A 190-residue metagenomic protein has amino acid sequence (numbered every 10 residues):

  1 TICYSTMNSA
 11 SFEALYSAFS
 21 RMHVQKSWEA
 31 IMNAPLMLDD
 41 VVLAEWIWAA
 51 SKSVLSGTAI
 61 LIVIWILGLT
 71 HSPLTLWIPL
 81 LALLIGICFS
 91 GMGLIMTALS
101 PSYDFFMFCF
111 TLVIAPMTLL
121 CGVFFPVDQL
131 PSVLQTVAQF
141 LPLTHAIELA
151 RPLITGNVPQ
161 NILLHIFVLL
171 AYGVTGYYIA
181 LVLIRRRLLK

Functional and structural regions predicted by a protein language model:
T1-L15: Long, hydrophobic alpha-helical segments
Y4, S20, W65, L69 (+6 more regions): Transmembrane helix-loop junction
Y16-W48: Helix-loop-helix units of permease transmembrane domains in multi-pass membrane transporters, especially ABC
A18, W28-I31, V63, M96 (+6 more regions): Hydrophobic alpha-helical interface/terminus motif in multipass membrane transporters
S20-H23, E29-N33, P101, T111 (+2 more regions): Short amphipathic alpha-helical coupling elements at transmembrane boundaries
L38-T111, A115, N157-L181: Alpha-helical transmembrane segments and their short interhelical loops
T118-T175, L189: Membrane-interfacial helix-loop-helix junctions in multi-pass membrane proteins
V182-K190: Short cytosolic juxtamembrane segments of multi-pass membrane proteins
